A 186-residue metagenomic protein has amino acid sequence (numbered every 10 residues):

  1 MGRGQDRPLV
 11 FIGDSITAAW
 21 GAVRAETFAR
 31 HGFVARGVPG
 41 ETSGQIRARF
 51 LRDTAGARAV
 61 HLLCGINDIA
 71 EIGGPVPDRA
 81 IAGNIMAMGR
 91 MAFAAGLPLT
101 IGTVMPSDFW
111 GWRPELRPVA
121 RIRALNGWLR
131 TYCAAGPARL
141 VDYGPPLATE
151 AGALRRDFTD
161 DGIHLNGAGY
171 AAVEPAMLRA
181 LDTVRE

Functional and structural regions predicted by a protein language model:
M1-H61: Serine-esterase "nucleophile elbow" of acetyl-processing enzymes
R24-G32, R47-E186: Alpha-helical cap/lid subdomain in secreted, periplasmic, or secretory-pathway luminal O-acyl-processing enzymes
